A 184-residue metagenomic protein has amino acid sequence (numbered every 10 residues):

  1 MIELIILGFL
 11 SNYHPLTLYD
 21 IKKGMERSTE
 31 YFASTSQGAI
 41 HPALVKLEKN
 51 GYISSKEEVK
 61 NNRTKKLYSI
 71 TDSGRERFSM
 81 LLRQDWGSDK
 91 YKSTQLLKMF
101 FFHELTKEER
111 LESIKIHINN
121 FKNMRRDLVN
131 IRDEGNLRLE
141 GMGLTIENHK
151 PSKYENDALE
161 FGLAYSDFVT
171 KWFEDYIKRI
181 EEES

Functional and structural regions predicted by a protein language model:
M1-Q95: Basic helix-turn-helix/winged-helix DNA-binding cores and closely related short helical interaction motifs
A39, K66, F101, S113 (+1 more regions): Alpha-helical scaffold segments that form or flank carboxylate-/histidine-based iron centers
M80-D127: Amphipathic alpha-helical dimerization/coiled-coil segments that flank or bridge DNA-binding/regulatory modules
I114, F121-N136, L159, S166 (+2 more regions): Non-transmembrane amphipathic alpha-helical segments
D133-N156: Acidic interhelical loop/turn segments
K178-S184: Generic C-terminal helix-cap and adjacent flexible tail
